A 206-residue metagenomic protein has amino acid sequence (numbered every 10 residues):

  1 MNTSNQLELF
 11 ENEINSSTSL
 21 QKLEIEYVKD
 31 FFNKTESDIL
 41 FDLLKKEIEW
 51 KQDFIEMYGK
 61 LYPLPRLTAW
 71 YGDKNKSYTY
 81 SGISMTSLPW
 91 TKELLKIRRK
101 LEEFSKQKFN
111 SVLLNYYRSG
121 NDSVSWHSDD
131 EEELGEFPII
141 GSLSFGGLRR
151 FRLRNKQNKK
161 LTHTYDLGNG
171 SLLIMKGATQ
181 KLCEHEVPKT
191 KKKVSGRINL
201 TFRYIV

Functional and structural regions predicted by a protein language model:
M1-V206: Non-heme Fe(II) oxygenase metal-center motifs and adjacent flexible, charged/small-residue loops
